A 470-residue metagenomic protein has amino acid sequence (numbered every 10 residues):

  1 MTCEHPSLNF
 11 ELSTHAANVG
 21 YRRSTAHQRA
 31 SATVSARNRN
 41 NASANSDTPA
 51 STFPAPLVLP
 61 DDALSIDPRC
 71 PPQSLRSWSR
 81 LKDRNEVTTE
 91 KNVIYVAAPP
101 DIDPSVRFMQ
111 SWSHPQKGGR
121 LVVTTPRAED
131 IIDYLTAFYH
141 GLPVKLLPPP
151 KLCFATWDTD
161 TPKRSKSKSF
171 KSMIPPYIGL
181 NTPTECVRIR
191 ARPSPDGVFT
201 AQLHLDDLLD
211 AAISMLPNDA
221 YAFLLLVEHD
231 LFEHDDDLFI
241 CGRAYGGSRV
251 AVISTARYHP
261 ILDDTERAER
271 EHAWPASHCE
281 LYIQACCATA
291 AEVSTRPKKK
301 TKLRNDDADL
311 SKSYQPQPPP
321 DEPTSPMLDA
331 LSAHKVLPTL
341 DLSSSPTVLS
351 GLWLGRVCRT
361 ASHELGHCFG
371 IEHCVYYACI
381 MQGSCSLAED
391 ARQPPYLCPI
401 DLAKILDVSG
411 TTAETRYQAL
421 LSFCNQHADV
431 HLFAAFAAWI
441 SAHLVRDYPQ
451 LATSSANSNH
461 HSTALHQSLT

Functional and structural regions predicted by a protein language model:
M1-C241, K299, T411-T470: N-terminal low-structure segments adjacent to metalloprotease catalytic domains across cellular compartments
A98-P100, E228, R257, V375 (+1 more regions): Residues that form ligand- and interface-recognition hot spots within folded domains
I102, D230-F232, H259-I261, L387 (+1 more regions): Short loop/turn segments at secondary-structure transitions that flank enzyme active sites
V106-F108, D235-D236, D263-T265, F369-A378 (+1 more regions): Intrinsically disordered, low-complexity regions enriched in proline, serine, glycine and charged residues
G197, L205-S362, C368: Active-site-proximal segment of zinc-dependent metalloprotease catalytic domains
H278-R356, E372-T470: Metalloprotease/metallohydrolase-associated module, dominated by Zn2+-dependent proteases
